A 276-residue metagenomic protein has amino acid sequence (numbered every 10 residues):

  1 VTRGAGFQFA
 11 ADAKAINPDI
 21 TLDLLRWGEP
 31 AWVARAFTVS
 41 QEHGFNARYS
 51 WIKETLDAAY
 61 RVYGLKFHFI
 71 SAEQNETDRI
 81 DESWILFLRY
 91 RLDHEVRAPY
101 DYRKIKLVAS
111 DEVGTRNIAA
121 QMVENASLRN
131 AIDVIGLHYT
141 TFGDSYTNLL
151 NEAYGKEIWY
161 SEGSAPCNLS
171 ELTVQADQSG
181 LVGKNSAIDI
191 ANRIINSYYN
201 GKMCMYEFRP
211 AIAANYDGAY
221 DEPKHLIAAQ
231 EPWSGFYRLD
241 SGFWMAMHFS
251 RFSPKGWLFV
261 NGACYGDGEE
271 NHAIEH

Functional and structural regions predicted by a protein language model:
V1-E124: Substrate-binding cleft and catalytic face of glycoside hydrolase catalytic domains, especially the flexible beta-alpha
K53, D57, R79-H276: Substrate-binding and catalytic surfaces of secreted/luminal carbohydrate-active proteins
